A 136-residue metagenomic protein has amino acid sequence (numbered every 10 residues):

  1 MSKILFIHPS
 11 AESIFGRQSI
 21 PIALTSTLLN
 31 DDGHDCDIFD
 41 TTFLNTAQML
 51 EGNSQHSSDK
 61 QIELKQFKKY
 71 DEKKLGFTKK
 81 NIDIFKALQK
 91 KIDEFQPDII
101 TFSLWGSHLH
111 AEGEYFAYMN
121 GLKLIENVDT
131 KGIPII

Functional and structural regions predicted by a protein language model:
M1-I4, D35: Residues that mark the start of a beta-strand
K3-I14, W105-G106: Nucleotide-activated donor-dependent transferases that construct or modify glycoconjugates
S10, L44-N45: Short loop/turn segments at secondary-structure transitions that flank enzyme active sites
S13-A23: Short N-terminal binding/cap micro-motifs at the start of the first secondary-structure element
G16, Q48, A111-E112: Short glycine-/acidic-enriched loop or helix-start segments at secondary-structure transitions that form or flank
P21, T25-L28, D32-L44, K73-I136: Glycine-rich beta-alpha loop elements in corrinoid/cobalamin-binding modules across cobalamin-dependent enzymes
N45-E63: N-terminal beta-loop-helix "entrance" segment that forms/cooperates in small-molecule cofactor or anionic ligand
F67-E72: N-terminal pre-core extensions flanking Radical SAM catalytic domains
